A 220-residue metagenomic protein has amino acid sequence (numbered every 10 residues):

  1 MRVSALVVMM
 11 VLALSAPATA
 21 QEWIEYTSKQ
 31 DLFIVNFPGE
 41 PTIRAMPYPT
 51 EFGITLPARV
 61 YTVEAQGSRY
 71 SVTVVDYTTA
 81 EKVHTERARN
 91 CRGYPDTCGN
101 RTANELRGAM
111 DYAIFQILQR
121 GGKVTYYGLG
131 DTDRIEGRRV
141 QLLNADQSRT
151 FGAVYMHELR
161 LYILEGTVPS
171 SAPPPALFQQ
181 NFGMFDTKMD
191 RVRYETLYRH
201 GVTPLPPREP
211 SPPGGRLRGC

Functional and structural regions predicted by a protein language model:
S4-S15: Bacterial N-terminal signal peptides
A16-A20: Sec/Tat signal peptide C-region and signal peptidase I cleavage site
Q21-P38: Short N-terminal segments immediately surrounding and downstream of signal-peptide cleavage
K29, P41, Y94, A103-G121 (+1 more regions): Surface-exposed amphipathic alpha-helical segments
D31, Q66, Y77, A145 (+2 more regions): Solvent-exposed coil/turn segments that connect beta secondary-structure elements in extracytoplasmic/periplasmic
I34-T42, M46-G53: Non-catalytic extracellular/lumenal accessory regions of secreted precursors
N36-E40, A65-R69, I135, Y155-Y162 (+1 more regions): Short, solvent-exposed coil/turn segments at beta-strand boundaries
P47-T150, G219-C220: Conserved polar/disulfide-associated segments of primarily extracytoplasmic proteins
